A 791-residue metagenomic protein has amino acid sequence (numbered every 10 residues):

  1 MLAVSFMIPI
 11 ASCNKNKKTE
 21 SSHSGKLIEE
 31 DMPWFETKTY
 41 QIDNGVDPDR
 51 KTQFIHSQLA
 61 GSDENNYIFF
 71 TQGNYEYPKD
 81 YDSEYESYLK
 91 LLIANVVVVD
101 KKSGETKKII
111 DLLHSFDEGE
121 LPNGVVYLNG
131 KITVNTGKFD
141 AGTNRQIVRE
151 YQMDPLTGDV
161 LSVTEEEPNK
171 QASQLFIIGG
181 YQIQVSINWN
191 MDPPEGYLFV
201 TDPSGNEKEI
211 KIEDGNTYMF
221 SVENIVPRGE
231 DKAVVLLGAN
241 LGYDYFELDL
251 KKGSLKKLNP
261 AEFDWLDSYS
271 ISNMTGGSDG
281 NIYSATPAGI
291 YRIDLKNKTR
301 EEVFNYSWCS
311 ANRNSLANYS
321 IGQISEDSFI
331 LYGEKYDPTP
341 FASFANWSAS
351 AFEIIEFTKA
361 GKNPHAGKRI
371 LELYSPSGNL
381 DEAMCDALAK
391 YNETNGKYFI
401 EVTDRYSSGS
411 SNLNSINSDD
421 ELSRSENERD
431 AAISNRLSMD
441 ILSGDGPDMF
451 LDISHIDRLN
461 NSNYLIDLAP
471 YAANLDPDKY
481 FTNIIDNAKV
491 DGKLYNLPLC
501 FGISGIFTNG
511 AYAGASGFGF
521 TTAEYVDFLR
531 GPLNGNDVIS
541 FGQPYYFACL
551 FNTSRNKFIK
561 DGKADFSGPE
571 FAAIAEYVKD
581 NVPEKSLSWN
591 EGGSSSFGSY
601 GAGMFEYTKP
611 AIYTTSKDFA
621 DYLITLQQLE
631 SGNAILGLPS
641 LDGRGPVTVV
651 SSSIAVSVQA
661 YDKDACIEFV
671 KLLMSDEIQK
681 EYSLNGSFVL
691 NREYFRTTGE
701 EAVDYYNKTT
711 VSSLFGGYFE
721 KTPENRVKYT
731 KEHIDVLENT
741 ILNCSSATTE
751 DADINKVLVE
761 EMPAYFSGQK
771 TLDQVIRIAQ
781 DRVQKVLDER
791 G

Functional and structural regions predicted by a protein language model:
K51-G61, S115-L128, E167-G179, G215-R228 (+2 more regions): Repeated scaffold domains used in trafficking and secretory/extracellular systems, primarily beta-propellers
D100, T106, D154, K489-G592 (+2 more regions): Helix-loop-helix "hinge/cap" segment bordering the ligand-binding cleft or interdomain interface
G367-L380, Y398-R405, M449, Y495 (+1 more regions): Short, well-ordered beta-strand elements
R405-Y480, S516, G603-E606, A611-I612: Extracytoplasmic "Venus flytrap"/periplasmic binding protein-like
D452-G505, S631-P639: Hinge/lid segment of periplasmic solute-binding proteins
Y512, G531-N534, L672-Y706: Periplasmic-binding protein-like
Y577-K671, E681: Extracytoplasmic/periplasmic substrate-binding proteins
T648, T710-V783: C-terminal capping/gating helix-and-loop segments adjacent to ligand/active sites or protein-protein/ligand interfaces
